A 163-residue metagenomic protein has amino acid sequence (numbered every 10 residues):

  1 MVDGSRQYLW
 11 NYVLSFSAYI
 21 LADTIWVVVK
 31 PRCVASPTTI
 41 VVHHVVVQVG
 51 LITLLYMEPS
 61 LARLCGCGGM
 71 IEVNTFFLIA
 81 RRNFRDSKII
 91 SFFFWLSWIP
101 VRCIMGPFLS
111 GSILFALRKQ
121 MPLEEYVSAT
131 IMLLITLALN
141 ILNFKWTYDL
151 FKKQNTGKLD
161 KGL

Functional and structural regions predicted by a protein language model:
M1-M70, T75-L78, R82-L163: Membrane-helix and juxtamembrane interface regions of eukaryotic multi-pass membrane proteins
